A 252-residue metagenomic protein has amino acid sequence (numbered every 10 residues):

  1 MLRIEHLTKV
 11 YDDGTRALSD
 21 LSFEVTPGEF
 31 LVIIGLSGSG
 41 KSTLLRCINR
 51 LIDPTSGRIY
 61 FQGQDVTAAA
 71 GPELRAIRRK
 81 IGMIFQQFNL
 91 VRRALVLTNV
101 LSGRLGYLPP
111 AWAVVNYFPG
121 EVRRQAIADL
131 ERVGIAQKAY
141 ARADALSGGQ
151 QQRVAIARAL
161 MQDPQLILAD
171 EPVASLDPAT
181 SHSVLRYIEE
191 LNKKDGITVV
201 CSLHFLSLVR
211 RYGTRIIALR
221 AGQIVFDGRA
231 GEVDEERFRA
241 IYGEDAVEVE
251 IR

Functional and structural regions predicted by a protein language model:
N49: Helix-to-loop junction immediately C-terminal to a conserved catalytic motif
G57-D65, I77: Conserved ABC transporter NBD signature motif
Q64-D65, L108-Q137: Conserved ABC ATPase "signature" region
R142-L146, Q150: Conserved ABC ATPase signature
D163: Conserved catalytic motifs of ABC-family nucleotide-binding domains
I167-D170: Catalytic Walker B motif of ABC-type/P-loop ATPase nucleotide-binding domains
P178-T180: Helix N-cap at the start of a conserved alpha-helix in ABC-type nucleotide-binding domains
